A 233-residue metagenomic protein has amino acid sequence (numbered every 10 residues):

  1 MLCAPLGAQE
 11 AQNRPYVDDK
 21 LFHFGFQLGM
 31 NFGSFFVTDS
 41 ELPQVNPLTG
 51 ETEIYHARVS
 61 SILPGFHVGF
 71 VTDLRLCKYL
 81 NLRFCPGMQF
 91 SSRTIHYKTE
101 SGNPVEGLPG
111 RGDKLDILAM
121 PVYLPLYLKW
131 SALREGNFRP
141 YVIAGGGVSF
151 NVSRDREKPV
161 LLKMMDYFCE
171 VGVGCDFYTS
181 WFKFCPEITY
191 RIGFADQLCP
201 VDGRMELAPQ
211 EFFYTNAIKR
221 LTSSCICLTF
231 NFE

Functional and structural regions predicted by a protein language model:
C3-P5: N-terminal signal peptide c-region/cleavage motif recognized by signal peptidases
A8-G65, G69, C225-C227, N231-E233: Short glycine/proline- and aromatic-enriched beta-strand/turn motifs that initiate or cap beta-hairpins
N13, D18-F22, M30-S34, V71-R154 (+1 more regions): Gram-negative (and chloroplast) outer-membrane scaffold detector with strong preference for beta-barrel transmembrane
K20-F24, I62-F66, L118-L124, F138 (+2 more regions): Residues that define the transmembrane beta-barrel architecture of outer-membrane proteins
T38-V59, S91-I117, S153-L162, L198-I218: Flexible, solvent-exposed loop segments that connect beta-strands
F150-D155, Y167, C175-D176: Conserved binding-pocket/active-site segment within a compact domain
F177-E233: Predominantly the C-terminal beta-signal and adjacent terminal strand-loop region of outer-membrane beta-barrel
